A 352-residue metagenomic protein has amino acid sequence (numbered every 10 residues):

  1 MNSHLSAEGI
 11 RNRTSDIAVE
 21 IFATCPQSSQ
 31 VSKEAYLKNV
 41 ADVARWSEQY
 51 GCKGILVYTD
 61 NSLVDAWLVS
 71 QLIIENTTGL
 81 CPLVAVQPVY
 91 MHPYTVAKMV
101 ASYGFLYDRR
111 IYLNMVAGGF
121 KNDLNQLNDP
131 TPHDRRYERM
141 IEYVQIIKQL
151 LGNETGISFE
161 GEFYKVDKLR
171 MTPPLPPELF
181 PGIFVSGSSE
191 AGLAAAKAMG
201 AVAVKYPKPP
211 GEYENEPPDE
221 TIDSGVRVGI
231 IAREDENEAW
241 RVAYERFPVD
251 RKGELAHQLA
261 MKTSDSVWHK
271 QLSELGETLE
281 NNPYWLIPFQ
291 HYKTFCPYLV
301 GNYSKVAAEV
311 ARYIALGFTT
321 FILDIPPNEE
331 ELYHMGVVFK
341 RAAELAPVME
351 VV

Functional and structural regions predicted by a protein language model:
M1-G79, F180-P181: N-terminal beta1-alpha1-beta2 module of alpha/beta enzyme domains
N2-I17, L127, H133-L175, P210-R312: An alpha-helical appendage that flanks or caps ligand/catalytic pockets
R11, A44-Q49, S70-G79, V100-I111 (+3 more regions): Acidic (Asp/Glu)-rich catalytic clusters
S15-C25, I55-V57, C81-V86, I111-M115 (+4 more regions): Hydrophobic faces of well-ordered beta-strands that scaffold small-molecule active sites in alpha/beta enzyme cores
V19-K38, A85-V89, P93, P177-S188 (+2 more regions): Active-site mouth loops of central-metabolism enzymes
S32-W46, M99, S186-A195, N302-R312: Short, acidic/polar
N39-Y58, A195-K205, R312-T319: Catalytic domains of carbohydrate-active enzymes, especially glycoside hydrolases
A66-Q87, R139, Y143, I222 (+1 more regions): Alpha-helix-loop-beta-strand connector modules within alpha/beta enzyme cores
